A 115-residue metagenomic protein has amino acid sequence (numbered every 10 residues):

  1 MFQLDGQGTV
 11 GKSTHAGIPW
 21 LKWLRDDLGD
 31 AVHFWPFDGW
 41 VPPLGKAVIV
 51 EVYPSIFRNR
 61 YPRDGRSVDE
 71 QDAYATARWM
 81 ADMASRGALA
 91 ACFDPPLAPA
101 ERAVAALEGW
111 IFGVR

Functional and structural regions predicted by a protein language model:
M1-R115: RNase H-like (RuvC/DEDD) metal-dependent nuclease/polynucleotide-processing core
